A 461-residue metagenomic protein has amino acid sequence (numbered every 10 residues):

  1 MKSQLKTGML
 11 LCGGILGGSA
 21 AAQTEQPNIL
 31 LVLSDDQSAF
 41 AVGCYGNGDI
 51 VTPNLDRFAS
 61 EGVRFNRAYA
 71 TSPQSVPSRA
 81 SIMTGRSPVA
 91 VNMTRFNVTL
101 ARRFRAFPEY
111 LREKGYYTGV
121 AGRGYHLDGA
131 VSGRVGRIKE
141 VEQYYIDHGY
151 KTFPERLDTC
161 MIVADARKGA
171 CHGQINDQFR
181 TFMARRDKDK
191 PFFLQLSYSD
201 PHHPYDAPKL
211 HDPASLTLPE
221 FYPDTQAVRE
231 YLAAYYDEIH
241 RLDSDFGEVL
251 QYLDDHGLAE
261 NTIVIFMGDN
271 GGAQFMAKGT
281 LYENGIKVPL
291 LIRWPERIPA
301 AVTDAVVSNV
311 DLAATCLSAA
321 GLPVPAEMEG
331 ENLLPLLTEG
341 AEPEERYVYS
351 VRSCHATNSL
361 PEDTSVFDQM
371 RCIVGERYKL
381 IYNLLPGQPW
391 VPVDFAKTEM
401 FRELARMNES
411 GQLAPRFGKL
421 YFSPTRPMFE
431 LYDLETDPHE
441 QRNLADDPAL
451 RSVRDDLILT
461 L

Functional and structural regions predicted by a protein language model:
K2-G8, G14, A20-F429, P438-L459: Formylglycine-dependent sulfatase
